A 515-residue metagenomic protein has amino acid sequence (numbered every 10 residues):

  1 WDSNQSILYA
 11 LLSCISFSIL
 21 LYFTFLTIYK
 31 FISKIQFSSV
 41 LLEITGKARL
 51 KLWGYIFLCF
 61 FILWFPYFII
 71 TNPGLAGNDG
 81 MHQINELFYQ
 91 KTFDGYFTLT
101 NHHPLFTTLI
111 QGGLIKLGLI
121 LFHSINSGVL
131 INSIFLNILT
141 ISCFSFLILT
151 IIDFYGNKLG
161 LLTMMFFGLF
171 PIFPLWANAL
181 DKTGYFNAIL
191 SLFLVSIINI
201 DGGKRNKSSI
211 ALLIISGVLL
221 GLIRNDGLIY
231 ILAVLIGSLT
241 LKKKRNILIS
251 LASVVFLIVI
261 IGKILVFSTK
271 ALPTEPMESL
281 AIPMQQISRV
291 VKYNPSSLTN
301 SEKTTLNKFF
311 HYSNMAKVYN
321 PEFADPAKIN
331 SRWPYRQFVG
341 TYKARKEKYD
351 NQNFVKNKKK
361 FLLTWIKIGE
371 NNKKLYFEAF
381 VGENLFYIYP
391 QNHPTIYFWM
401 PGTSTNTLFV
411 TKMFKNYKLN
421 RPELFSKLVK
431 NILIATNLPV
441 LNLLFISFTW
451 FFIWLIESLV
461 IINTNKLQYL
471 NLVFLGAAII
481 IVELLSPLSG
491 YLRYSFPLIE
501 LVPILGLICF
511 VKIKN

Functional and structural regions predicted by a protein language model:
Y9-L11, N101, L105-L109, L119-S145: Loop-to-helix entry region of an early transmembrane alpha helix in multi-pass inner-membrane enzymes
I19, F23, I131-Y155, L192: Transmembrane-helix motifs of polytopic, lipid-linked glycan transferases
W53-Y55, F144-L169, N187-A188: Transmembrane-helix signature of polytopic, membrane-embedded enzymes that assemble or transfer cell-envelope glycans
F60-L63, T163-P171, G217-G221: Short helix- or helix-capping micro-motifs that position conserved polar/aromatic residues at function-defining sites
T71-N85, G95-L114, F122-S127, P497: Extracytoplasmic catalytic/substrate-binding loops of multi-pass membrane glycan-assembly enzymes
N78, L175-Y185, I223: Short acidic/glycine- and proline-prone juxtamembrane loop motifs at membrane-interface regions of multi-pass membrane
S127, I131, I368, E378-V473: Membrane-interface anchor segments at the N-terminal boundary of transmembrane helices in multi-pass membrane enzymes
A271-K418: Membrane-proximal stem/loop segments at transmembrane-domain junctions that anchor or position
